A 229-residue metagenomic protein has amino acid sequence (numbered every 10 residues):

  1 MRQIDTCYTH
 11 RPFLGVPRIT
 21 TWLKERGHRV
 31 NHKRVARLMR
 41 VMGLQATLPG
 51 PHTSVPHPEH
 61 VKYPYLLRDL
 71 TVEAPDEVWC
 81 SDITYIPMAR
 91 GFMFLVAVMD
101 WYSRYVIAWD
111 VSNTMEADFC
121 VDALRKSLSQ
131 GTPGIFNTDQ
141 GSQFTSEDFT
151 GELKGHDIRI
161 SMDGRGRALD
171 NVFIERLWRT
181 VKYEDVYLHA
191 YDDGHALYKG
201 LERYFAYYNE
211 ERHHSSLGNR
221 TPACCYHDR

Functional and structural regions predicted by a protein language model:
M1-R229: Charged DNA-binding/catalytic regions of mobile-element recombinases
